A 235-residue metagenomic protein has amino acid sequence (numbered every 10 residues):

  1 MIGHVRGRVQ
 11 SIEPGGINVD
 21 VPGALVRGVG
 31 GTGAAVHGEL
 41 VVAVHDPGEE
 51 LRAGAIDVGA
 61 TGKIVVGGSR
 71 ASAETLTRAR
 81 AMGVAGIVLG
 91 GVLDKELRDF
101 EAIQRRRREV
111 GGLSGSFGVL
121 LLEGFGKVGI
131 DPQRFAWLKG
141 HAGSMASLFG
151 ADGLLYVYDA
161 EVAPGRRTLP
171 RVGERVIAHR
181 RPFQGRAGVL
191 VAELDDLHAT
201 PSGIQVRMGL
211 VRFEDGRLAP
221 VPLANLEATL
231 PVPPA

Functional and structural regions predicted by a protein language model:
M1-D57, G62-I64, S69-R70, G91-K95 (+5 more regions): Beta-strand/loop-dominated core regions that host nucleotide or nucleotide-derived cofactor-binding catalytic loops
E96-Q104, G129-P132: Short, charged, surface-exposed secondary-structure boundary motifs
R105-I130: Conserved anion-binding
